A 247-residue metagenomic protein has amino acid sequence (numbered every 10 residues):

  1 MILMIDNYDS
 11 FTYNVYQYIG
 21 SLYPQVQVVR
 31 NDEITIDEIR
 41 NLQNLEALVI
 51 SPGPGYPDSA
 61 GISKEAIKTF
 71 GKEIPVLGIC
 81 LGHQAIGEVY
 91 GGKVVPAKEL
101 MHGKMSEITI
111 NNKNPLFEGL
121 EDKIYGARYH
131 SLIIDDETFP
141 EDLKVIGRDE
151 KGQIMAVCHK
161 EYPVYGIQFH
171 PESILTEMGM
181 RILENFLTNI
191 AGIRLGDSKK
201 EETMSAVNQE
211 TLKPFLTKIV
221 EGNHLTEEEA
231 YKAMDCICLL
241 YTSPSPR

Functional and structural regions predicted by a protein language model:
M1-I2: Extreme N-terminal starter segment of soluble prokaryotic enzymes
N7-S10, F169-M204: RNA-binding accessory domains that recognize and position tRNA/RNA substrates
Y18-P24: A short, Lys/Arg-enriched amphipathic alpha-helix followed by its capping loop at the start of a domain
Q25-E33: A short beta-strand-loop structural module common to alpha/beta enzyme folds
L42-E118, L183: Cysteine-nucleophile active-site neighborhood
N114-Y162: Catalytic beta-strand/loop cores that center a nucleophilic Ser/Cys/Thr and support acyl-enzyme chemistry
E202-E221: Charged, compositionally biased N-terminal leader segments and the immediate start of the first structured element
Y241-R247: Conserved small/polar residues in nucleotide/adenosyl-binding loops
